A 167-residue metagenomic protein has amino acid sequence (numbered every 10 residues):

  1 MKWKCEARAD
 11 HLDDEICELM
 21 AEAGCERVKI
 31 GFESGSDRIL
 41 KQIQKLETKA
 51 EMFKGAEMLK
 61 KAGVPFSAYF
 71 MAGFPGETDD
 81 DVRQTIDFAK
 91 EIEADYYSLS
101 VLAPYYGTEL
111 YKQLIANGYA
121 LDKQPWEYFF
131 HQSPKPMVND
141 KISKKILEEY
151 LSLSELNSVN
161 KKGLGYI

Functional and structural regions predicted by a protein language model:
K2-Y166: A structural motif corresponding to the C-terminal lobe/cap of the Radical SAM core domain
